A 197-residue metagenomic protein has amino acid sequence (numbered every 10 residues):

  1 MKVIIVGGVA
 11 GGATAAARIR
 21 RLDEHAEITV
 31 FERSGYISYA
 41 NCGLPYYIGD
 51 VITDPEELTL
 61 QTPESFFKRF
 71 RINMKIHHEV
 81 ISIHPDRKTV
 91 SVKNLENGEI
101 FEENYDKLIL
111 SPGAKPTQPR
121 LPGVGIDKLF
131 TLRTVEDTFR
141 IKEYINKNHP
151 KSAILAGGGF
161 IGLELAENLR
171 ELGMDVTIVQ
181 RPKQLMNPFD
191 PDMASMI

Functional and structural regions predicted by a protein language model:
M1-H77, A166-D192: Beta1-alpha1 glycine-rich phosphate/pyrophosphate-binding loop at the start of Rossmann-like nucleotide-binding domains
M1-I4, E64-A156: FAD-binding core/adjacent interface of flavoenzyme oxidoreductases
G7-G12, G113, G157-G162: Conserved phosphate-binding and hydrolysis motifs of nucleotide-dependent enzymes
G12, I37, I83, T89 (+4 more regions): Flexible, glycine-rich phosphate/dinucleotide-binding loops and adjacent beta-alpha linkers at cofactor/substrate
P45-I48, P122, L129, M196: Residue-level signature of transmembrane alpha-helix interfaces in integral membrane proteins
D127-I197: Predominantly flavin-linked oxidoreductase catalytic cores and closely associated redox partners
